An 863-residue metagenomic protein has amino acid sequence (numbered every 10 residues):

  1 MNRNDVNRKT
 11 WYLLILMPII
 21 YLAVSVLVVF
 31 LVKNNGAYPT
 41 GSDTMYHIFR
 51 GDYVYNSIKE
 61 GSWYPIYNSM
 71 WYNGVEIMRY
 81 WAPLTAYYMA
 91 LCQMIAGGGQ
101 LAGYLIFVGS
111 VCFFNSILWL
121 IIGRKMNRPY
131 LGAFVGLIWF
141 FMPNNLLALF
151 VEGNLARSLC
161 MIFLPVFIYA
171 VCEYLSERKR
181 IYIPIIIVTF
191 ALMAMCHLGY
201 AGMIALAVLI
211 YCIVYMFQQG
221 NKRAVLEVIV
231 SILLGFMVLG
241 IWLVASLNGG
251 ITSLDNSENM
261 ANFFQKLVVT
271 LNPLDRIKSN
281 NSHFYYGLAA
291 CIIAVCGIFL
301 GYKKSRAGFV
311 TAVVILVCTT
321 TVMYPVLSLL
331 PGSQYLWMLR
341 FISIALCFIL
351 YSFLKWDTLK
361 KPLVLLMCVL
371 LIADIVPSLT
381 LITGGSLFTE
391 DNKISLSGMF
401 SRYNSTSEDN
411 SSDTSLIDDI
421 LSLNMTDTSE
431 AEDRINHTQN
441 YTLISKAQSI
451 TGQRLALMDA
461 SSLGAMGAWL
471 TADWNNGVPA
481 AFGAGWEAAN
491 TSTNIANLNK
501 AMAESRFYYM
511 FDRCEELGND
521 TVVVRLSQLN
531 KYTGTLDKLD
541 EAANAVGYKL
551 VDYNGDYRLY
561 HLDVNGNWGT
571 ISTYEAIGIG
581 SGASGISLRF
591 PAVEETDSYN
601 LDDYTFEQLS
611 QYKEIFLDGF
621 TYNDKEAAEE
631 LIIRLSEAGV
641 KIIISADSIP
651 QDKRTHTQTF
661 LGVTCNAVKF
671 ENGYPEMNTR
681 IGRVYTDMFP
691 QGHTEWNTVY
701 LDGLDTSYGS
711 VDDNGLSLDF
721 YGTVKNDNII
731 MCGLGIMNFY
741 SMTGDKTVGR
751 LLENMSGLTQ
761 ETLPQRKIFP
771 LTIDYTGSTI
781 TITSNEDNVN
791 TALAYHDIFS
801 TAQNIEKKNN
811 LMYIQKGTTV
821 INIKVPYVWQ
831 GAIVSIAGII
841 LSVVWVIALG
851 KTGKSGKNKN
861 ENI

Functional and structural regions predicted by a protein language model:
M1-L421, T442, T521-V524, Y548-Y553 (+4 more regions): Membrane-embedded transmembrane-helix bundle of lipid-linked glycan/lipid transferases
N4-T10, G580, E761-I863: Active-site-proximal, structured, solvent-exposed surfaces of multi-pass membrane proteins that position macromolecular
A148-L149, M203-I204, S246, G464-G467 (+5 more regions): Extracytoplasmic/secreted cell-surface and envelope-processing proteins
F190, A373-E430, A447-D520, R525-Q528 (+5 more regions): Extracytoplasmic/lumenal acceptor-recognition loop(s) of multi-pass membrane glycoenzymes
E515, N530, L539-A542, R558-L559 (+2 more regions): Catalytic cores of secreted or luminal carbohydrate-active enzymes
N544-Y553, C665-K669, L704-V711, P764-I773 (+1 more regions): Short secondary-structure junctions
E626-Y685: A glycine-rich, often tryptophan-bearing local segment used as a flexible ligand/cofactor-contacting loop or short
G673-N728, Y740, A794: Catalytic beta-strand/loop cores that center a nucleophilic Ser/Cys/Thr and support acyl-enzyme chemistry
